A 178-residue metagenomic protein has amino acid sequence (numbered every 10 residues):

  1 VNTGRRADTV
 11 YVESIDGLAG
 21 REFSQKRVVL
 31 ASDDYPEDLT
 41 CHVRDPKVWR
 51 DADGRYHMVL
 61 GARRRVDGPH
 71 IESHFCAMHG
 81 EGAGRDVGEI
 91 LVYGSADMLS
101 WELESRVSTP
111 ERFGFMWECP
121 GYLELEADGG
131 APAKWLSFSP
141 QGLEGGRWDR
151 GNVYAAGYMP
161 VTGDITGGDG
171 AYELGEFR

Functional and structural regions predicted by a protein language model:
V1-D45, R50-F115, E126-F177: Beta-rich carbohydrate-recognition and catalytic domains
